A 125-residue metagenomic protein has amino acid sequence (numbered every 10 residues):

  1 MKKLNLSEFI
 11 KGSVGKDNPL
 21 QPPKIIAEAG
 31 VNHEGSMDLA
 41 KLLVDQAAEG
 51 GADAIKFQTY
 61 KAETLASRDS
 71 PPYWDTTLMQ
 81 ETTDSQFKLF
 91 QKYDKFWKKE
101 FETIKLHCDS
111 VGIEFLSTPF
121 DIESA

Functional and structural regions predicted by a protein language model:
M1-I26, F101: N-terminal amphipathic alpha-helix/helix-capping segment at the start of soluble metabolic enzymes
L6-E8, G12, H33, A62 (+1 more regions): Generic structural "secondary-structure junction" signal
I25-A29, I55-F57, F115-T118: Hydrophobic faces of well-ordered beta-strands that scaffold small-molecule active sites in alpha/beta enzyme cores
G30-N32, Q58-A62, F120-I122: Active-site beta-loop-alpha junctions enriched in small/polar residues
N32-D38: Active-site glycine- and acidic-residue-rich loops that bind and position anionic ligands or nucleotide-like cofactors
L39-F57, T76, L106, S110 (+1 more regions): Alpha/beta enzyme core
D53-K95: Glycine-rich, proline-tolerant flexible connector loops at the mouths of alpha/beta enzymes
Q80-A125: Active-site beta->alpha loop and helix N-cap motifs at the rims of alpha/beta catalytic domains
